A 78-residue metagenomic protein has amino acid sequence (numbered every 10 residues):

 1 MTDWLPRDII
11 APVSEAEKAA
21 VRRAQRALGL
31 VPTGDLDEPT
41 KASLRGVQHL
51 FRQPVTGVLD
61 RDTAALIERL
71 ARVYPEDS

Functional and structural regions predicted by a protein language model:
M1-S78: Cell-envelope/ECM-targeting effectors and their regulatory/trafficking segments
